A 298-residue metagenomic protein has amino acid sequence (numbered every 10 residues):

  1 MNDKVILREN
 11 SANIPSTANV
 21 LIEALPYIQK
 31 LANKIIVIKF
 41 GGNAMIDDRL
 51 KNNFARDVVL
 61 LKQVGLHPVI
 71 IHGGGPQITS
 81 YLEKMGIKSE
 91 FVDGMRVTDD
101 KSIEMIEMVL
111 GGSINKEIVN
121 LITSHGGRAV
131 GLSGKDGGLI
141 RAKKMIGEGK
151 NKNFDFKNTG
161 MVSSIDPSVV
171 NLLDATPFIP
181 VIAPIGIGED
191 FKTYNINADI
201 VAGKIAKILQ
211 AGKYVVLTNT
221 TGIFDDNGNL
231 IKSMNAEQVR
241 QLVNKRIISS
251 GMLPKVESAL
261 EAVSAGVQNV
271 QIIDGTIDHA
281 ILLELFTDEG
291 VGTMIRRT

Functional and structural regions predicted by a protein language model:
M1-T276, L282-L285, E289, R297-T298: Nucleotide/pyrophosphate-binding catalytic subdomain
